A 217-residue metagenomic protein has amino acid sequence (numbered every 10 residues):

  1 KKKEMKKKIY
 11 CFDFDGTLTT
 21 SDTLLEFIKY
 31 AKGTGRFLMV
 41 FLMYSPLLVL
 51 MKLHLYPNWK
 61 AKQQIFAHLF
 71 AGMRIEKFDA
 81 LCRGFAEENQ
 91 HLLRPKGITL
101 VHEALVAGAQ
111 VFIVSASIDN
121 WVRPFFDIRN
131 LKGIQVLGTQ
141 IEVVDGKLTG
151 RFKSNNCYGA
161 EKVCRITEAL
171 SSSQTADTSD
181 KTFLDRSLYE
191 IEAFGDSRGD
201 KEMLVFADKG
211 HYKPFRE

Functional and structural regions predicted by a protein language model:
K2-H54: Active-site neighborhood of HAD-like aspartate-dependent phosphohydrolases
M5-I9, A80-L81, E87-E217: C-terminal cap/substrate-recognition subdomain and adjoining C-terminal extension of metal-dependent phosphatase-like
L18-S21, Y56, G72, A160-V163: Electropositive phosphate-/nucleotide-binding environments in soluble metabolic enzymes
Y30, T34, G84-N89: Alpha-helix C-capping/helix-to-loop hinge sites
V49-H54, A61-F70: Helix-loop "lid/cap" segments that line or gate small-molecule binding pockets
A71-A80: Acidic catalytic patch
